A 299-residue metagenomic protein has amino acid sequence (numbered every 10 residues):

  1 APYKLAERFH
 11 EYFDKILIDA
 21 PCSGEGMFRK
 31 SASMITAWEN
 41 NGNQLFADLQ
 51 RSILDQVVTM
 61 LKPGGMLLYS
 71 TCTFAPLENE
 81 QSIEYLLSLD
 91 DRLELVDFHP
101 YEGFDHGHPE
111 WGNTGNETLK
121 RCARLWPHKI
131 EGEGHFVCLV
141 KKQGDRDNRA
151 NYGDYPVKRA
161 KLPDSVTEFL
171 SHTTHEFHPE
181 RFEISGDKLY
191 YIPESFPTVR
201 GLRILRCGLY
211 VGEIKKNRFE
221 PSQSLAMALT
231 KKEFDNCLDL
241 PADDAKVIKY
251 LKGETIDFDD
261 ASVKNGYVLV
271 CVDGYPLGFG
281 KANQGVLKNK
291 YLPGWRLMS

Functional and structural regions predicted by a protein language model:
A1-A6, L17: Internal, well-ordered domain-core segments that constitute the primary functional module of diverse proteins
Y3, F13, M66-Y69, F74-Y190 (+1 more regions): Class I S-adenosyl-L-methionine
L5, F28, T36, L125 (+1 more regions): Short clusters of hydrophobic/aromatic residues that line enzyme substrate/ligand-binding pockets
D14-D55, C72-N79, E102, P109: Mobile active-site "lid"/loop adjacent to the S-adenosyl-L-methionine
D48, S52-D55, T59, E84 (+1 more regions): Replace "anionic and nucleotidyl ligands
L61-P63: Helix-to-beta-strand junctions that scaffold the AdoMet/dcAdoMet cofactor pocket in Class I SAM-dependent enzymes
E133-F136, K141-S299: Polybasic, low-complexity RNA-engagement segments
